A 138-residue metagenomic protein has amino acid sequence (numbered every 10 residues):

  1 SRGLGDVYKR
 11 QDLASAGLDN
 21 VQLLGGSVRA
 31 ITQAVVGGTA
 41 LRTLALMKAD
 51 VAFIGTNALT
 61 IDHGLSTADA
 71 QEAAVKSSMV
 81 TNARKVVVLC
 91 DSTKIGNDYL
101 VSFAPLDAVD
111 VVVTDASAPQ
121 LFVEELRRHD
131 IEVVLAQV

Functional and structural regions predicted by a protein language model:
S1-Y8: Short, small-residue-biased leader/transition segments that mark boundaries at the very start of proteins
Q11-V138: Conserved phosphate- and dinucleotide-binding cores of soluble alpha/beta proteins, encompassing both enzyme active
